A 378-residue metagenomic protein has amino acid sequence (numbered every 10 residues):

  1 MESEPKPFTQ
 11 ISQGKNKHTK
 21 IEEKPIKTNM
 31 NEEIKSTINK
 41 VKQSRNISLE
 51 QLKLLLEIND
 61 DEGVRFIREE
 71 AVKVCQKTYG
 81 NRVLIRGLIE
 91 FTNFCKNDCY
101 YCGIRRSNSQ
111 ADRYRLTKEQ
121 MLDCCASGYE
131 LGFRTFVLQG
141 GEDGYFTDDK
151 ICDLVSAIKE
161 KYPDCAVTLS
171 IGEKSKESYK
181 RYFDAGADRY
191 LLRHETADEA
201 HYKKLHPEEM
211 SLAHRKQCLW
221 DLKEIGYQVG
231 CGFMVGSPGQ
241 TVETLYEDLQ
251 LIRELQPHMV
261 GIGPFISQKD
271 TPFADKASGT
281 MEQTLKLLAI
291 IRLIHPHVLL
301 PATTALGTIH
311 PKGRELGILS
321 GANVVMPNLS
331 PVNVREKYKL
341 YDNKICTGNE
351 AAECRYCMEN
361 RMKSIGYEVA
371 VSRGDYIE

Functional and structural regions predicted by a protein language model:
P7-I11, K17-D60, Y129, R253-E378: Auxiliary Fe-S-binding modules of radical SAM enzymes
S44, A71, C99, L138 (+5 more regions): Conserved, mostly hydrophobic/aromatic
N46-V83: An N-cap/entry alpha-helix motif that binds or orients negatively charged groups
Y79-Q120: Canonical Radical SAM [4Fe-4S] cluster-binding loop centered on the CxxxCxxC motif and its immediate flanking residues
R86-I89, Q139-D148, A200, I266-D275: Glycine-rich, proline-tolerant flexible connector loops at the mouths of alpha/beta enzymes
G87, C125, C152-S156, Y179 (+6 more regions): Generic structural signal for well-ordered alpha-helices, preferentially at hydrophobic/aromatic core positions
R106-M121, G128-D149, L154-L219, Q228-V235 (+1 more regions): Core AdoMet radical
S175-Y182, P238-L251, T308-L319: Catalytic cores of alpha/beta
